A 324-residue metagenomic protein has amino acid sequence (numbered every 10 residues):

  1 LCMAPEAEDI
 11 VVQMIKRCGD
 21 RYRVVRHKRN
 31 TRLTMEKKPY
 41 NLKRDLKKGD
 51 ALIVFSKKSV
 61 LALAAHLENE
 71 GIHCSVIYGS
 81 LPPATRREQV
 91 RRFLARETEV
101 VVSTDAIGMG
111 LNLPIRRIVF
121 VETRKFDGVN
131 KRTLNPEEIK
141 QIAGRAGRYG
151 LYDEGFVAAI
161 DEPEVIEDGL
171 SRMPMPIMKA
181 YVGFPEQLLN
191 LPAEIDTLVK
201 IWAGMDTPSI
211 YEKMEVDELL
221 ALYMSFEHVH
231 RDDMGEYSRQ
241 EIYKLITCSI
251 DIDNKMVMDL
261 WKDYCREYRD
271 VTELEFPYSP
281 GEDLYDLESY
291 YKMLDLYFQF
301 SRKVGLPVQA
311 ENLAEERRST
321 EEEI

Functional and structural regions predicted by a protein language model:
L1-R32: Post-DEXD/H (motif II) to motif III coupling segment of the RecA-like Helicase ATP-binding lobe
C2-D9, R96, L113-P174: Conserved segment of the helicase C-terminal RecA-like domain
C2-E8, K43-E70, C74-Y78, T197-Y223: Conserved strand-helix element at the start of the C-terminal RecA-like helicase core
R17-R21, V25, H66-H73, R92 (+6 more regions): Conserved, well-folded catalytic cores of nucleic-acid-processing and energy-transducing macromolecular machines
R29-R32, F55-K58, S75-E88, T104-M109: Conserved helicase motor
N69, P185-I324: Non-catalytic terminal extensions of ATP-dependent helicases
F93-N112: Conserved two-lobed SF2 helicase motor
E167-A193: Conserved P-loop NTPase
